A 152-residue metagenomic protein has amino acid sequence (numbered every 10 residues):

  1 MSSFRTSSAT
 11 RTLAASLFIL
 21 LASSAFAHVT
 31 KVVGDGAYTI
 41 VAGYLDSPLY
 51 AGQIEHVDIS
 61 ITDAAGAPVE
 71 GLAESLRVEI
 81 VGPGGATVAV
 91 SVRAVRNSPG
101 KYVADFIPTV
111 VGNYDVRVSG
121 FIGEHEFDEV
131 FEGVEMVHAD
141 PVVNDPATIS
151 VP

Functional and structural regions predicted by a protein language model:
M1-S3, L17, A25, K101: Intrinsic disorder/low-structure terminal segments
S2-A14: Bacterial N-terminal signal peptides that target proteins for export
F4, F18-L20, R93: Exposed boundary/loop context
T12-A22: Bacterial N-terminal signal peptides
F26-P152: N-terminal soluble domains immediately following signal/targeting peptides that reside in extracytoplasmic
